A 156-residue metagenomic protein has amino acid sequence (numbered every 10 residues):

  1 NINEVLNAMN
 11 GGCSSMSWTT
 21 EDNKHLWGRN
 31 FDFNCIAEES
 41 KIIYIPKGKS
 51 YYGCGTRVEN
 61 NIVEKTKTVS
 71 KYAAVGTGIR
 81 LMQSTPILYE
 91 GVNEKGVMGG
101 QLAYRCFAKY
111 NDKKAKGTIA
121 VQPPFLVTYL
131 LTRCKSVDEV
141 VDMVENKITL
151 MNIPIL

Functional and structural regions predicted by a protein language model:
N1-E139, T149-M151: N-terminal mature-domain region immediately after signal-peptide cleavage in secreted/organellar precursors
D142-L156: Internal, well-folded beta-alpha domain core
